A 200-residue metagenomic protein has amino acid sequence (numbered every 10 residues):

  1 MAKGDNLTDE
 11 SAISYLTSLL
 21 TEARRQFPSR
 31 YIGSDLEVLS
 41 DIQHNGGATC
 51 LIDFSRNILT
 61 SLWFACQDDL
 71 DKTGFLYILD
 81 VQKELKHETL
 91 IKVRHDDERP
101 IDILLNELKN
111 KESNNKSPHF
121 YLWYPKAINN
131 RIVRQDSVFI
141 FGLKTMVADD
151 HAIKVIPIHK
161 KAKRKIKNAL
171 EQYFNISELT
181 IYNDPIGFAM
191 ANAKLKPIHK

Functional and structural regions predicted by a protein language model:
M1-K200: Catalytic-core elements of nucleic-acid end-processing and repair enzymes
